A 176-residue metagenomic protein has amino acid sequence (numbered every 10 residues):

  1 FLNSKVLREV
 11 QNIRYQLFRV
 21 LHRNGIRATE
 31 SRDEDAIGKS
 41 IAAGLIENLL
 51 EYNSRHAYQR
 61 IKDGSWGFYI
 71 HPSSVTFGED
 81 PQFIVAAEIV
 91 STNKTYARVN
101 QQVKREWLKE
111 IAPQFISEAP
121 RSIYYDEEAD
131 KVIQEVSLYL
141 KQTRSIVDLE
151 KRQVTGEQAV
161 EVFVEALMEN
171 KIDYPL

Functional and structural regions predicted by a protein language model:
F1-G67, D80-L176: Acidic, serine/threonine- and proline-rich low-complexity intrinsically disordered segments
